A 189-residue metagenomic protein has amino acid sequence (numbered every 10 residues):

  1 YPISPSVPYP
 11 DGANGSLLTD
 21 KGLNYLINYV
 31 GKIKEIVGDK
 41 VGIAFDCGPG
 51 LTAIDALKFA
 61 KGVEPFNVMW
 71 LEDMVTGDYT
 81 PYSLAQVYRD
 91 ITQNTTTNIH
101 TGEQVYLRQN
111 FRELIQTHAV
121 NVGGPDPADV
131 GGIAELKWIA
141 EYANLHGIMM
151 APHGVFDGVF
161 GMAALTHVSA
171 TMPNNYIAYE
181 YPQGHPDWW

Functional and structural regions predicted by a protein language model:
Y1-D90: Metal-dependent enolase-superfamily TIM-barrel catalytic cores that perform enediolate-based chemistry
K61, N67-W70, V75-W189: Shared catalytic-loop signature of beta/alpha-barrel
